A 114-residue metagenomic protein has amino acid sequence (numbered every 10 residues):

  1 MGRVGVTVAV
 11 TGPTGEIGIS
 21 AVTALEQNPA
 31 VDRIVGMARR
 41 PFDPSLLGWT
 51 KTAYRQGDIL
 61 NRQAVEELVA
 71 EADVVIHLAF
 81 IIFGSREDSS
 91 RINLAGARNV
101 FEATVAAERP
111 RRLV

Functional and structural regions predicted by a protein language model:
G2-N28: N-terminal Rossmann NAD(P)H-binding glycine-rich loop of SDR-like oxidoreductase domains
T7, D73-V74, R112: Structural motif
E26, A70, V105-A106: Residue-level signal for alpha-helix termini/capping positions
I34-G36, L113: Short beta-strand "acidic-cap" motif of Rossmann-like dinucleotide-binding folds
G36-F42, I59: N-terminal Rossmann-fold cofactor-binding loop
L46-A95, N99: NAD(P)H-binding glycine-rich loop region in Rossmannoid oxidoreductase-like domains and their noncatalytic homologs
A95, N99-V114: Conserved Rossmann-fold NAD(P)-dependent oxidoreductase catalytic core, especially the SDR/UDP-sugar
